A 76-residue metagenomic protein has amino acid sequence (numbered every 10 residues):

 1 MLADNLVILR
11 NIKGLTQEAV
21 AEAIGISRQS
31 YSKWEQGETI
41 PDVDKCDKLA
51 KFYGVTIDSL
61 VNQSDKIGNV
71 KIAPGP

Functional and structural regions predicted by a protein language model:
M1-I12: A short, Lys/Arg-rich alpha-helix, primarily the initiator
N5, T16, D42-K45, T56: Residues that mark the N-terminal boundary/hinge immediately upstream of a DNA-recognition element
G14-K33, K48: Short alpha-helical DNA-recognition segment
G25, D44-S59: DNA major-groove recognition helix of helix-turn-helix/homeodomain DNA-binding modules
G25-I40, N62-D65: Recognition helix of helix-turn-helix/homeodomain-like DNA-binding domains that insert into the DNA major groove
V61-P76: Short, charged recognition helix plus adjacent turn of helix-turn-helix-like nucleic-acid-binding domains
